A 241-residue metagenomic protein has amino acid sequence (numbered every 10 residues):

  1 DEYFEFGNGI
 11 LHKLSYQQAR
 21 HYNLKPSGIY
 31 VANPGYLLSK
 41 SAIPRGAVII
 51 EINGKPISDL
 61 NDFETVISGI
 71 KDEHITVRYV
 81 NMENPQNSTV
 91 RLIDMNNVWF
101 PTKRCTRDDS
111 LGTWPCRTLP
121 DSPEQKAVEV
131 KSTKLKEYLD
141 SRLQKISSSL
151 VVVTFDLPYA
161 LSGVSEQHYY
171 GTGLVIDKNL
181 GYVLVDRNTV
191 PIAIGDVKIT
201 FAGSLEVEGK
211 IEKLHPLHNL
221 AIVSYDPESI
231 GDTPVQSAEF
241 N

Functional and structural regions predicted by a protein language model:
D1, T65-G112, L205-K210: PDZ-domain C-terminal substructure recognizer with occasional recognition of PDZ-binding tails
D1-N33, V98-P115, Y138, R142: PDZ/PDZ-like peptide-tail recognition elements
H21-L24, L38-V48, V66-G69, E166 (+1 more regions): A short glycine-leucine-enriched loop at secondary-structure breakpoints that most characteristically corresponds
S41-V66, N179-D186: Conserved PDZ fold ligand-binding element
H74-V80, V153, G195-G203: Short conserved beta-strand and strand-loop elements enriched in small hydrophobics with frequent Asp/Gly
K134-D140, P158-V185, E206-E208, V235: A conserved glycine-rich beta-strand in the N-terminal activation segment of trypsin-fold
S141-R142, L174, K210-E212, S229-N241: Active-site substrate-binding loop(s) of clan PA
Y170, D177-L220, Y225-I230: Catalytic-histidine neighborhood of serine endopeptidases, predominantly the chymotrypsin-like S1/PA family
